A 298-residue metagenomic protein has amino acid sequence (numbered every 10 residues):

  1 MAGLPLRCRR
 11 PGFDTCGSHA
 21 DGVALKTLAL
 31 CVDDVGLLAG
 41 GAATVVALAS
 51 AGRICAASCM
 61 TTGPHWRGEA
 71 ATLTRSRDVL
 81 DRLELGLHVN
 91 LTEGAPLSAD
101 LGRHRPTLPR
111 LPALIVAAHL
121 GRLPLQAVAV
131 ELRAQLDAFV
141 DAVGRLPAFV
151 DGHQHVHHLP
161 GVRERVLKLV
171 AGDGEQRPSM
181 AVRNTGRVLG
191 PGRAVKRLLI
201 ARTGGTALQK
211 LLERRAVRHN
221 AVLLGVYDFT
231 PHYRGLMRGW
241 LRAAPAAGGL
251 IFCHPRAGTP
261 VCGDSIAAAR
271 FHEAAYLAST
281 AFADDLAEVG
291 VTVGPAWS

Functional and structural regions predicted by a protein language model:
R7-R10, D14-A29, V35, A39-F149 (+1 more regions): Terminal accessory/targeting
D151-Q154: Active-site histidine-anchored catalytic micro-motif
